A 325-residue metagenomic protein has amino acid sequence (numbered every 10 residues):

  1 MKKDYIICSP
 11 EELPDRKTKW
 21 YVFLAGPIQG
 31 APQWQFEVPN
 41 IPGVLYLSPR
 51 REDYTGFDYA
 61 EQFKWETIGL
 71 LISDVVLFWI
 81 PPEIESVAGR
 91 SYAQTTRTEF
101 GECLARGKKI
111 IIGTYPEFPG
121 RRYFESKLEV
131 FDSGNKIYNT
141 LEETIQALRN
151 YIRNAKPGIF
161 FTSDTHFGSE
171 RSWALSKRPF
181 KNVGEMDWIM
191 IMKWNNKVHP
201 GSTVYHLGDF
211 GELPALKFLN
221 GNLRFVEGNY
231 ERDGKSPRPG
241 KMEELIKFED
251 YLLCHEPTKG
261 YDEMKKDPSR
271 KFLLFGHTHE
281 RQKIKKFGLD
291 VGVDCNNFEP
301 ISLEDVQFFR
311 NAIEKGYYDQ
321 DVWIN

Functional and structural regions predicted by a protein language model:
M1-K156: Conserved catalytic or regulatory cores that recognize and/or transform ribose-phosphate-containing ligands
L70-S73, V198, D267: A short, aliphatic-rich alpha-helical micro-motif
V75-L77, G158-I159, T203, Y251-L252 (+1 more regions): Structural motif
I80, S163, L207-D209, E227-G228 (+2 more regions): Active-site flanking residues adjacent to catalytic metal/cofactor-binding acidic residues
E102-R106, L216-N222, M264-S269: Short, conserved loop/helix-junction motifs that constitute active-site signature segments in enzyme catalytic cores
K156-P214, V291, C295, N311-I313 (+1 more regions): N-terminal active-site segment of His-dependent metallophosphoesterases
N220-S236: Active-site HxH/HxHxD metal-binding segment of metal-dependent hydrolases
R224, S236-I324: Conserved beta-sheet core of the metallophosphoesterase superfamily
